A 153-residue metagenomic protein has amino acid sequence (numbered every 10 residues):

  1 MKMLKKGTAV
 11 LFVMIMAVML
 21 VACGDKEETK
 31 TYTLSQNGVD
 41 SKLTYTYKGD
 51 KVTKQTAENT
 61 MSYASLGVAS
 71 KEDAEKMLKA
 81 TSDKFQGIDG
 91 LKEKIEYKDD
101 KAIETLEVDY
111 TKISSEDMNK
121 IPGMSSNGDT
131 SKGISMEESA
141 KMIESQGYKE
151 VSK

Functional and structural regions predicted by a protein language model:
M1-L11: Bacterial N-terminal signal peptides that target proteins for export
M19-A22: C-terminal motif of bacterial Sec signal peptides marking the signal peptidase cleavage site
D25-K153: Subset-of-secretome marker
